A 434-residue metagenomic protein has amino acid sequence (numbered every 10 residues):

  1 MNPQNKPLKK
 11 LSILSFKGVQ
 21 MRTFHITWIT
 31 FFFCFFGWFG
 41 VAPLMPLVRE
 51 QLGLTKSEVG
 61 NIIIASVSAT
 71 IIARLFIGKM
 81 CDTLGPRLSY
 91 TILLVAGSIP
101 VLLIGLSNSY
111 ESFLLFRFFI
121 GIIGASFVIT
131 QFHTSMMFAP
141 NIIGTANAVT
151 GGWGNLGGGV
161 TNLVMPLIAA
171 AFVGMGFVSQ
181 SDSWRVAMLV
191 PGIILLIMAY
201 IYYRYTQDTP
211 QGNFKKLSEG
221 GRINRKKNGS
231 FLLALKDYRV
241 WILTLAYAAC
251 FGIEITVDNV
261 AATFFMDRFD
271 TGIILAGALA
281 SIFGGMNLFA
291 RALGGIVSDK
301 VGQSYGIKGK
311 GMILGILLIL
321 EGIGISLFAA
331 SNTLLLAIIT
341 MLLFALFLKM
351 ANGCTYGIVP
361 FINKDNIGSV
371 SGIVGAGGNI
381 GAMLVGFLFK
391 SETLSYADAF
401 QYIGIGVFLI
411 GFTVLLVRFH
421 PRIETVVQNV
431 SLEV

Functional and structural regions predicted by a protein language model:
N2-Q4, Y203-G229, I423-L432: Flexible cytoplasmic inter-helical loops of multi-pass small-molecule transporters
V41-M45, A234-G294, N352: Extracytoplasmic gate region of multi-pass secondary transporters
G53, G85, L106-E111, I123 (+3 more regions): Helix-breaking motifs and short loop linkers at transmembrane-helix boundaries and internal kinks in secondary membrane
I64-G78, S281-G294: Central cavity-lining transmembrane alpha-helices of secondary-active solute carriers, predominantly the Major
I72-E111: Conserved MFS/SLC helix-loop-helix module at the cytosolic interface between two early adjacent transmembrane helices
R87-Y90, F113, I307-L314: Primarily marks hydrophobic transmembrane alpha-helices of the MFS/SLC 12-helix fold
F116-G154: Cytoplasmic helix-loop-helix junction between adjacent transmembrane helices in 12-TM secondary transporters
T150-P210, A397: Helix-loop-helix hairpin linking two adjacent transmembrane segments in secondary transporters
